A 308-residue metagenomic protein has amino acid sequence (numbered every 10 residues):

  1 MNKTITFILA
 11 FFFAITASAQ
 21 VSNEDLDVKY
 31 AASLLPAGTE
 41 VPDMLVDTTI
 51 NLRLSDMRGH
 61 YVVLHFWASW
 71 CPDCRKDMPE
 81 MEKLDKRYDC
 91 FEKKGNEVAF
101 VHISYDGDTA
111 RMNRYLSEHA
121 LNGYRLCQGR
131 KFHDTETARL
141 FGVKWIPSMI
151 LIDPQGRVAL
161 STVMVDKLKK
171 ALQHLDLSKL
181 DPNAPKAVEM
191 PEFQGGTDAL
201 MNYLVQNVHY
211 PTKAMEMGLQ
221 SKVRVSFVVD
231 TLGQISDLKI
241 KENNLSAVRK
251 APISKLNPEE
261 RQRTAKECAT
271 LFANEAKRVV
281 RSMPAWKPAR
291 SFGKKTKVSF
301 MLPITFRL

Functional and structural regions predicted by a protein language model:
M1-E24, S69, L175-P182, L204: Bacterial Sec-dependent N-terminal signal peptides
T6, L151, Q173-L308: Charge-biased low-complexity segments
S18-D43, S55, A110, R114-S117 (+1 more regions): N-proximal helix/coil linker or "cap" segments that precede and/or mark the start of modular domains
S22-D25, W145-I146, L151-P185: Thiol-/selenol-based redox modules, centered on thioredoxin-like and closely related oxidoreductase domains
P42-V62, K86: A short beta-strand-turn-helix
G59, F66-R87: Conserved redox-active cysteine motifs that mediate thiol-disulfide chemistry, especially di-cysteine Cys-X(1-2)-Cys
K93-R111, L121-F132: Thiol-based oxidoreductase modules, predominantly thioredoxin-like and allied folds used for disulfide exchange
N113-P154: Short, internal strand/loop/helix patches that form the active-site neighborhood or redox-interaction surface
